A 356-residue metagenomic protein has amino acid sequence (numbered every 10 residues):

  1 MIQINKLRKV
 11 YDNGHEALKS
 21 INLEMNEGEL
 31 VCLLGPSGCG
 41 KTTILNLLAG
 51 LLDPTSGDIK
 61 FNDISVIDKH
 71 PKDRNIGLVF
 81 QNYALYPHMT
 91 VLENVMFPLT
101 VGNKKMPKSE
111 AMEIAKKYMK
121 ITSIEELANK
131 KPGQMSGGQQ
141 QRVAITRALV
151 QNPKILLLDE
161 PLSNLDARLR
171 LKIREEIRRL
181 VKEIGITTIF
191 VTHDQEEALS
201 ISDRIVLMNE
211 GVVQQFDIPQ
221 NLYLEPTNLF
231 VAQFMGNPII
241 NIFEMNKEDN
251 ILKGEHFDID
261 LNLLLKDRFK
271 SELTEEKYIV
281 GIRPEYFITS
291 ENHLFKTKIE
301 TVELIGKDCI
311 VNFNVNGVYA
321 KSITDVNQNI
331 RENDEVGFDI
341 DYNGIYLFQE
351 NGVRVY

Functional and structural regions predicted by a protein language model:
G14-E16: Short coil-to-beta microelement around the adenine-binding A-loop and adjacent beta1/P-loop entry of ABC ATPase
L34-P36: The feature captures the beta-strand-to-loop junction immediately N-terminal to the Walker
A49: Helix-to-loop junction immediately C-terminal to a conserved catalytic motif
G57-S65: Conserved ABC transporter NBD signature motif
R74-G77, Q81, L85-F230: ABC ATPase nucleotide-binding domains
I240, I251-Y356: Non-catalytic connector elements of ABC transporters
